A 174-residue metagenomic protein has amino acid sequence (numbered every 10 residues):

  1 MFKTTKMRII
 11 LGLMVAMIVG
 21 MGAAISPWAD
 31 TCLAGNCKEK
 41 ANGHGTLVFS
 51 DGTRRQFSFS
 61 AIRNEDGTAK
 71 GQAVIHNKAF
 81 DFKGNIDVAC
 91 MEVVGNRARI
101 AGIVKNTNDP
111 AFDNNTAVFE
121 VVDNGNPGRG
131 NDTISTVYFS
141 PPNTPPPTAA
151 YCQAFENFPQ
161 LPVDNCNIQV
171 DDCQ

Functional and structural regions predicted by a protein language model:
F2-M14: Bacterial N-terminal signal peptides that target proteins for export
G12-G22: Bacterial N-terminal signal peptides
I25-A29: Sec/Tat signal peptide C-region and signal peptidase I cleavage site
D30-L47: Boundary/junction segments of secreted and surface-exposed precursor proteins
G43, I100-G102, T136: Residue-level detector of buried hydrophobic side-chain packing in well-ordered secondary-structure elements
F49-V121: Predominantly extracellular/secreted and cell-surface proteins with exposed, flexible low-complexity segments
F112-T133, V137: A short, surface-exposed beta-strand/turn
N131-Q174: C-terminal partner/receptor-binding element of secreted or periplasmic proteins
